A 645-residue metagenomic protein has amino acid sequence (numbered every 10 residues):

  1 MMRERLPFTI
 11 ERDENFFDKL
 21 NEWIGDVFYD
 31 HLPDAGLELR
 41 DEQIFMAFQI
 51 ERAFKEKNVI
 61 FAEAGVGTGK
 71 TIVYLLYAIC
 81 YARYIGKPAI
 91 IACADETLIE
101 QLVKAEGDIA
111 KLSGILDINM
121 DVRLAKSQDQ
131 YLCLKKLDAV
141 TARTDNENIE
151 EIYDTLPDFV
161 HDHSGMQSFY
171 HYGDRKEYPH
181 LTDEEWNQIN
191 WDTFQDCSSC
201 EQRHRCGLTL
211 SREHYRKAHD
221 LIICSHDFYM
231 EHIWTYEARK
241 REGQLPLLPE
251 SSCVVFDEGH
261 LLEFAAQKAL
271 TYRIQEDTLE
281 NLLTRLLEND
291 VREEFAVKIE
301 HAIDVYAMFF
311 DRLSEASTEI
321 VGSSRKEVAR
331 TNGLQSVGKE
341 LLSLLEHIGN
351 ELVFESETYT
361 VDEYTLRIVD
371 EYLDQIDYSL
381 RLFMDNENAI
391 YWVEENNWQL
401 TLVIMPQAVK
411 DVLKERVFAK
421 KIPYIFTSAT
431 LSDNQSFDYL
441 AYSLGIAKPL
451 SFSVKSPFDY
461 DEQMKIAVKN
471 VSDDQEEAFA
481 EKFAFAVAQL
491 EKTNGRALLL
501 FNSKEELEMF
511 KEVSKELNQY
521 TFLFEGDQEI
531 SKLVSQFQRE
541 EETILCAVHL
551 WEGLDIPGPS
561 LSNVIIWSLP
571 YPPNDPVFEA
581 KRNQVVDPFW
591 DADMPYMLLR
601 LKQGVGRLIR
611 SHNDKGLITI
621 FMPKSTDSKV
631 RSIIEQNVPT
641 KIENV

Functional and structural regions predicted by a protein language model:
M2-Y29, P33-D34, K87, C93-D220: A substrate-engagement module of RecA-like helicase motors
E51-R52, T71-I85, G107-I109: Walker A/P-loop NTP-binding motif
E56-Y74: Walker A/P-loop
Y74, T97-E100, K104, D192-L221 (+3 more regions): Signature of the SF2 helicase/ATPase Hel1-core->accessory helical subdomain module
N187, W191-K217, I233-E242, E351-N470 (+3 more regions): A contiguous, basic/glycine-rich beta-loop/short-helix subdomain that forms a polymer-engagement track
E415, A467-N502: Conserved interdomain hinge at the start of the Helicase C-terminal
K469-E477, I530-T626: Conserved RecA-like P-loop NTPase helicase motor core
N502-G526: Conserved helicase motor "Helicase C" RecA-like lobe of SF1/SF2 P-loop NTPases
